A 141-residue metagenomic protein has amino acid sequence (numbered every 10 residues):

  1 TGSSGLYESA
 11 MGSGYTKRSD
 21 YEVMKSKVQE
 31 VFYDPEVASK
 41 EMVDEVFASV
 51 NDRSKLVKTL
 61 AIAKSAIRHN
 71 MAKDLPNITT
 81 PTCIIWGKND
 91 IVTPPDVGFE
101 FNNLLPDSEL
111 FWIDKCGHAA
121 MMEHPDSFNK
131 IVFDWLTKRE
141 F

Functional and structural regions predicted by a protein language model:
T1-K25: Flexible "cap/lid" loop of the alpha/beta hydrolase fold
R18-T80: Conserved alpha/beta-hydrolase catalytic His-Asp/Glu region
M42, T80, P94-N103: Short alpha-helix in the alpha/beta-hydrolase fold that links the catalytic acid
N51, D90-T93, G117-A120: Glycosyltransferase donor-binding loop in the core domain
T59, A63, F101, F128 (+2 more regions): Hydrophobic "lid"/C-terminal helical patch of Rossmann-like NAD(P)-dependent dehydrogenase/epimerase domains
I78, I84-W86, D90: Short beta-strand/loop motif that positions the catalytic acidic residue of the alpha/beta-hydrolase fold
P81-C83, P106-E109: Structural signature of beta-strand start/N-cap positions in the alpha/beta core of ABC transporter nucleotide-binding
S108-F141: Catalytic active-site module of serine/aspartate enzymes centered on a nucleophile-bearing elbow/loop
